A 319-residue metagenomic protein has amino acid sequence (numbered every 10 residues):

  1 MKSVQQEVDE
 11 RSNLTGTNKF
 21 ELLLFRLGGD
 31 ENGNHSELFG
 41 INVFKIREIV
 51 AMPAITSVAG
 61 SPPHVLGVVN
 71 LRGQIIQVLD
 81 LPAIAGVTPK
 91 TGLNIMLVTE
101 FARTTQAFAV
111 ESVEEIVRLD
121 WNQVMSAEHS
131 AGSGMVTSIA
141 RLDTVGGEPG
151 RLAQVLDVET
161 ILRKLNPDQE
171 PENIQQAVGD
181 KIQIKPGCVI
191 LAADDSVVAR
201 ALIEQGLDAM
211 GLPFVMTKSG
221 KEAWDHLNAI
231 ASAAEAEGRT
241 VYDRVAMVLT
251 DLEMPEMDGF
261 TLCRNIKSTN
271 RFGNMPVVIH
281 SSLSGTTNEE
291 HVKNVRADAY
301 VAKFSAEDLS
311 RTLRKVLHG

Functional and structural regions predicted by a protein language model:
M1-E222, H226-A246, L252-T261, S268-P276 (+2 more regions): An acidic, low-aromatic, low-complexity terminal/linker signal
